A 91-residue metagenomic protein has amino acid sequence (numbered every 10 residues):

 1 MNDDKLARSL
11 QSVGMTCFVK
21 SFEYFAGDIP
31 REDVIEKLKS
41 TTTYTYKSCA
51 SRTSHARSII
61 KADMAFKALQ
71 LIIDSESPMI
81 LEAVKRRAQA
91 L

Functional and structural regions predicted by a protein language model:
M1-A7: Short, Lys/Arg-enriched N-terminal segment that forms or immediately precedes the first helix of a structured domain
D3, M15-F18, R31, A65-L69 (+1 more regions): Short amphipathic alpha-helical segments that mediate assembly, nucleic-acid/protein binding, or membrane association
S9-I29: Short, amphipathic alpha-helical "recognition" segments used to contact nucleic acids or chromatin
F25-K39: Short, charged amphipathic recognition helices of the HTH superfamily and cognate SANT/SANTA-like modules
K37-S51: Short, basic interhelical loop/turn and adjoining N-cap of the next helix at nucleic-acid- or acidic-partner-contacting
T53, R57-I60: DNA major-groove recognition helix of helix-turn-helix
I60-E76: Short Lys/Arg-enriched helix C-cap and helix-to-coil transition segments that create basic nucleic-acid-contact patches
E82-L91: Helix-turn-helix/homeodomain-like alpha-helical modules used for DNA recognition and transcription-factor dimerization
